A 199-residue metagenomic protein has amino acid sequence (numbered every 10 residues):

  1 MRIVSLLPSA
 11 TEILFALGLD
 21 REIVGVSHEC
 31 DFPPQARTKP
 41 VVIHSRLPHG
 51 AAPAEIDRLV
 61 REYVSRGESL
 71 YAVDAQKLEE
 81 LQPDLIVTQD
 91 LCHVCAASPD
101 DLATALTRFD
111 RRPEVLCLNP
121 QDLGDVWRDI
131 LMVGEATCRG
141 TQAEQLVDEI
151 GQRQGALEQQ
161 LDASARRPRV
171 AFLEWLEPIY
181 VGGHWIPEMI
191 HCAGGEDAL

Functional and structural regions predicted by a protein language model:
M1-L199: N-terminal ligand-binding lobe of clamshell/alpha-beta domains
